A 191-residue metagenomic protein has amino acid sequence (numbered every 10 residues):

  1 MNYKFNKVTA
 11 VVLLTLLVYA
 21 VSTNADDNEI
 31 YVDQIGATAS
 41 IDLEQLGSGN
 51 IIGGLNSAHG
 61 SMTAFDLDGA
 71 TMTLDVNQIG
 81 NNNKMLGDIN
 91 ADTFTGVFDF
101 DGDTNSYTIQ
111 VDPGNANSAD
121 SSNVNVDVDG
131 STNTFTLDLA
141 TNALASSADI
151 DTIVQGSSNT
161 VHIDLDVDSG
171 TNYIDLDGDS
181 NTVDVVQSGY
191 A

Functional and structural regions predicted by a protein language model:
M1-A191: Long, low-complexity, polar and repeat-rich extracellular regions of very large Gram-negative surface proteins
